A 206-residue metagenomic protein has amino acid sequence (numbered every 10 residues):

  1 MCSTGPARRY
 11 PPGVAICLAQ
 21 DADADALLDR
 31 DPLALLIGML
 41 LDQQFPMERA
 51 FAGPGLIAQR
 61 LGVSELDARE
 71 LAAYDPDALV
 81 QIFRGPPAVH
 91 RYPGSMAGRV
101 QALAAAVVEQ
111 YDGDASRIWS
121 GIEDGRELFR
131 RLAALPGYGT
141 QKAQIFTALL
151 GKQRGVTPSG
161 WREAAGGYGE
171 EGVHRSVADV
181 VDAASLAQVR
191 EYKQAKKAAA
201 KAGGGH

Functional and structural regions predicted by a protein language model:
C2-D25, R30, G125-A133, T140-H206: C-terminal accessory module of base-excision DNA glycosylases/AP lyases that mediates lesion recognition and DNA
D23-A34, Q44-F45, H90-S95: Structural motif
L36-L40: Short, aromatic/basic-rich helix-turn unit that serves as a nucleic-acid recognition element
Q43-A52, V107-G113, G155-T157: Short helix-capping/linker segments at secondary-structure and domain boundaries
R49-S64, A68: A positional/architectural concept
G62-A134: Alpha-helical ds-nucleic-acid-binding substructure associated with the helix-hairpin-helix region of base-excision DNA
A102, G139-T140: Conserved, surface-exposed functional patches that form binding/active-site neighborhoods
